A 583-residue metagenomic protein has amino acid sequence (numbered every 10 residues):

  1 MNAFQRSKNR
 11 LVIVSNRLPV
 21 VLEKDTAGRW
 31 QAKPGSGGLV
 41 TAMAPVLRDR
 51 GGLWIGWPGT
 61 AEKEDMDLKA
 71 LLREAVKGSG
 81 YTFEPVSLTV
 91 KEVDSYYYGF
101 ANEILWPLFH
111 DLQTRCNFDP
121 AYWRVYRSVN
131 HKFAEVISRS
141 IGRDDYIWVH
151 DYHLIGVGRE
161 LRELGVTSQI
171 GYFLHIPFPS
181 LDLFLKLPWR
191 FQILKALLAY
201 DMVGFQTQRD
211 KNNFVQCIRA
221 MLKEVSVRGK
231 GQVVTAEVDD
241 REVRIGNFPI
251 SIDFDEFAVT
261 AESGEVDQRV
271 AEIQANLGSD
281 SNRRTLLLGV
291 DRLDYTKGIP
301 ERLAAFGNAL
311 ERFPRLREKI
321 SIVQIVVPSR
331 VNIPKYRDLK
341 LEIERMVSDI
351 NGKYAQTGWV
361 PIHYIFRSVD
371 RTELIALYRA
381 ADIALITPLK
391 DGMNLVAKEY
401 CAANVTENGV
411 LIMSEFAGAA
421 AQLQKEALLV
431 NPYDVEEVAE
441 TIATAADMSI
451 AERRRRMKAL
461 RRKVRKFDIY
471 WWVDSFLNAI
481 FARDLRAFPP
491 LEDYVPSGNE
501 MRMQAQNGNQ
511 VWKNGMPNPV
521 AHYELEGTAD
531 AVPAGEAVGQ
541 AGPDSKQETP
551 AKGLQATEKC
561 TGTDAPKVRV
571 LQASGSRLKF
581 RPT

Functional and structural regions predicted by a protein language model:
M1-N514, P519, Y523-E526, G575 (+1 more regions): Catalytic cores of carbohydrate-active enzymes across secretory and cytosolic contexts
Q506-N509, A529, P533-E536, Q547 (+2 more regions): Ser/Thr/Pro/Gly-rich low-complexity, intrinsically disordered segments
T528, V532-P533, Q540-P543, S574: Intrinsically disordered, low-complexity segments enriched in serine/proline and basic residues
Q547-T549, G553-A556, A573-R581: Short, basic, low-complexity termini and linkers enriched in Ser/Thr/Gly/Pro that act as targeting/leader peptides
P566-A573: Short linear motifs in low-complexity, proline-biased tails and propeptides
